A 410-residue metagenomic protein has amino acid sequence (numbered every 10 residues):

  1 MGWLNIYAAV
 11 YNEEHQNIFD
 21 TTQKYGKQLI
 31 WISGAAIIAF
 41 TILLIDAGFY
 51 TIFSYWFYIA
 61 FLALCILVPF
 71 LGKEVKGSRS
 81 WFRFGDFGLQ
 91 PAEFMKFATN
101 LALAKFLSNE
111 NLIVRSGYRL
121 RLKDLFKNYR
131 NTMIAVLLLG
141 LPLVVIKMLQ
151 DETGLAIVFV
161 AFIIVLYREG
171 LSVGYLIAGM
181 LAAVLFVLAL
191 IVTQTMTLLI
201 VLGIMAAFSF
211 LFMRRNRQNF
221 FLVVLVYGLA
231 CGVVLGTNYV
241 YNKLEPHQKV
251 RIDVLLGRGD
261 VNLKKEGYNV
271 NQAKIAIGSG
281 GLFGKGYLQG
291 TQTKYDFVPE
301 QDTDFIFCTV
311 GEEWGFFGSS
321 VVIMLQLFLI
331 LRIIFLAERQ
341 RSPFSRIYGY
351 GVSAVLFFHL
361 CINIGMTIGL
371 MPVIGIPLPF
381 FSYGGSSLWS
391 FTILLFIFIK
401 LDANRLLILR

Functional and structural regions predicted by a protein language model:
W3-A8, E14, I18-K264, E312-I368 (+2 more regions): Hydrophobic alpha-helical transmembrane segments of multi-pass inner membrane proteins, especially in bacterial systems
L4, E74, R79, G280-L282 (+6 more regions): Gly/Ser/Thr-rich beta-alpha loop segments that engage phosphate groups in nucleotides
Y11, F87, F94, Y287-L288 (+3 more regions): Short capping/connector residues at structural and topological boundaries
Y55, K76, G278-G280, P299-T303 (+4 more regions): Alpha-helix boundary/capping detector
I157-I177, Q292-W314, L378, G384 (+1 more regions): Interfacial segments of multi-pass membrane proteins
R251-I306, W314-G318: TM-adjacent membrane-interface loops and short helices in multi-pass inner/ER membrane proteins
S279, P343-Y350, A403-L409: Membrane-interacting alpha-helical segments
N363-R410: A juxtamembrane structural motif centered on a specific transmembrane helix
